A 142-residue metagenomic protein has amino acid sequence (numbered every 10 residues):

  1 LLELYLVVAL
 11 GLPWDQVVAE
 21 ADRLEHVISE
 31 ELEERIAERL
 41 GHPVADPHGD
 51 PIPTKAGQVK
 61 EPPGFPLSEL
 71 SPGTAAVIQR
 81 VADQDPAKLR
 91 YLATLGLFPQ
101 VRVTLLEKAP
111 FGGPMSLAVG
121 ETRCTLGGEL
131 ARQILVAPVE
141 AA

Functional and structural regions predicted by a protein language model:
L1-E31: N-terminal intrinsically disordered, low-complexity, charge/repeat-rich segments that act as generic
A19, E25-Q133: Mid-protein regulatory/catalytic core that forms ligand/cofactor-binding pockets and protein-protein interaction
L130-A142: Short, charged, intrinsically disordered terminal tails
